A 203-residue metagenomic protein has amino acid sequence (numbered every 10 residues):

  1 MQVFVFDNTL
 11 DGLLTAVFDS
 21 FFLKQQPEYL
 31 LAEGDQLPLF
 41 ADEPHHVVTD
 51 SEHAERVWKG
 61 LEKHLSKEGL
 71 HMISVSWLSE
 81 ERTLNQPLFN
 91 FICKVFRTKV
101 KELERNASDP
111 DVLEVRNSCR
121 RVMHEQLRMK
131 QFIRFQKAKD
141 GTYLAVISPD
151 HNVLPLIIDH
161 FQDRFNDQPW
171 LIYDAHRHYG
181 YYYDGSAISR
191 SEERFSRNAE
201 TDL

Functional and structural regions predicted by a protein language model:
M1-S51: N-terminal ordered "arm"
G12-L23, N90-K94, D159-D163: Short, hydrophobic/amphipathic alpha-helical patches that form generic packing surfaces within helical domains
L23, N166, A199: Residue-level marker of positions within ordered structural domains that often coincide with functionally constrained
L31-L127: Charged, alpha-helical interface segments at or near domain boundaries
K101-R190: Internal, well-folded beta-alpha domain core
E193-A199: Conserved small/polar residues in nucleotide/adenosyl-binding loops
